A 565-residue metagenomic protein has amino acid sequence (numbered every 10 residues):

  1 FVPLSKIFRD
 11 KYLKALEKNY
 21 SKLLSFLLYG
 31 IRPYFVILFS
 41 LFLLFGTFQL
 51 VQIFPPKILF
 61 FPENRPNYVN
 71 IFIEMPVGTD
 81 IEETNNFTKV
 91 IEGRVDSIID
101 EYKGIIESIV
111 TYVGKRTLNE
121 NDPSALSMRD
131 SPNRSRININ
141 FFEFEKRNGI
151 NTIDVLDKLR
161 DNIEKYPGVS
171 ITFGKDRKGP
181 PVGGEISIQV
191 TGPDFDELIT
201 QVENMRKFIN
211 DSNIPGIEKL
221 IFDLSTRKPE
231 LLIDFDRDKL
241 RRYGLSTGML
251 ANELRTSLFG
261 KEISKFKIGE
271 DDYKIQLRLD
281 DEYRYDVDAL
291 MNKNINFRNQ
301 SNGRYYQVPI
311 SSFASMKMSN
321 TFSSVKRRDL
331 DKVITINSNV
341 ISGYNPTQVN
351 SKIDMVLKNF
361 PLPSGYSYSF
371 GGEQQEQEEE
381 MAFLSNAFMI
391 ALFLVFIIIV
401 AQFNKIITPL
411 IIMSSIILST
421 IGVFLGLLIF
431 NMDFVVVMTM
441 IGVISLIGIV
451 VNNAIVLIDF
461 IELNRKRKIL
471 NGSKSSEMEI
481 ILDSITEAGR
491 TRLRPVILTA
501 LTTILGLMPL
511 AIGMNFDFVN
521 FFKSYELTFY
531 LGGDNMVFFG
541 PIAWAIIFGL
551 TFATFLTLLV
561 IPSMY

Functional and structural regions predicted by a protein language model:
F1-V2, L59-Y68, M128-N138, V169-E185 (+3 more regions): Flexible hinge/switch segments at interdomain interfaces of large molecular machines
V2-L59, L156, I188, R490: Signature of alpha-helical transmembrane segments and their immediate interfacial
L16-R32, R206, D354, E373-L394 (+6 more regions): Alpha-helical membrane-interface segments at transmembrane helix boundaries
F35-T79, K146-N148, E185, G216 (+2 more regions): Transmembrane helices with small-residue packing motifs
G46, I53, E83-P181, K207 (+1 more regions): Solvent-exposed, membrane-proximal periplasmic/extracellular interface segments of envelope transport and secretion
N70-F72, S135-L159, S187-T191, Y273-Q276 (+2 more regions): A short beta-strand structural signal in non-transmembrane regions
I199-V202, R206-A391, I397-F403, K468-D483: Extracytoplasmic/periplasmic membrane-proximal domains and adjacent transmembrane bundles of envelope biogenesis
I397-R492, L498-D517, F522, Y530 (+3 more regions): Hydrophobic transmembrane alpha-helices and their membrane-interface caps in long multi-pass transport proteins
